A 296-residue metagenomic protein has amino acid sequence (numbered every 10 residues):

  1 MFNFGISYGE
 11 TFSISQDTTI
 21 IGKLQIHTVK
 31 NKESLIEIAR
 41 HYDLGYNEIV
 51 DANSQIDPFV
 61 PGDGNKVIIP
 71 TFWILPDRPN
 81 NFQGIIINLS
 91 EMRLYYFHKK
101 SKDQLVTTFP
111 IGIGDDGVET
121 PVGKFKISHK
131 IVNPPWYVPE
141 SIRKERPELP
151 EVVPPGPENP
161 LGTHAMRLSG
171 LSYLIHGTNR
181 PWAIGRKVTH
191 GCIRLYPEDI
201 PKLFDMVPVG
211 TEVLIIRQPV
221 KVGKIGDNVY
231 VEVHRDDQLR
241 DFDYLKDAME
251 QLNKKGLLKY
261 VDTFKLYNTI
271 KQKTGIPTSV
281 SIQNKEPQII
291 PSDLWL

Functional and structural regions predicted by a protein language model:
F4-I6: N-terminal signal peptide c-region/cleavage motif recognized by signal peptidases
T11-D43: Primarily a LysM-type cell-wall glycan-binding module
F12-I14, I20, H27, G62-S90 (+1 more regions): Cell-wall glycan
K30-V60, D103-L105: LysM (lysin motif) carbohydrate-binding repeats in extracellular/periplasmic proteins that recognize
K32, G62-V67, G210-V213: Loop/turn positions that initiate beta-strands
W73-P181, D205, V233-H234, L239-L296: Gly/Pro-biased beta-strand-loop elements
L168-P219: Flexible, glycine-rich surface segments
